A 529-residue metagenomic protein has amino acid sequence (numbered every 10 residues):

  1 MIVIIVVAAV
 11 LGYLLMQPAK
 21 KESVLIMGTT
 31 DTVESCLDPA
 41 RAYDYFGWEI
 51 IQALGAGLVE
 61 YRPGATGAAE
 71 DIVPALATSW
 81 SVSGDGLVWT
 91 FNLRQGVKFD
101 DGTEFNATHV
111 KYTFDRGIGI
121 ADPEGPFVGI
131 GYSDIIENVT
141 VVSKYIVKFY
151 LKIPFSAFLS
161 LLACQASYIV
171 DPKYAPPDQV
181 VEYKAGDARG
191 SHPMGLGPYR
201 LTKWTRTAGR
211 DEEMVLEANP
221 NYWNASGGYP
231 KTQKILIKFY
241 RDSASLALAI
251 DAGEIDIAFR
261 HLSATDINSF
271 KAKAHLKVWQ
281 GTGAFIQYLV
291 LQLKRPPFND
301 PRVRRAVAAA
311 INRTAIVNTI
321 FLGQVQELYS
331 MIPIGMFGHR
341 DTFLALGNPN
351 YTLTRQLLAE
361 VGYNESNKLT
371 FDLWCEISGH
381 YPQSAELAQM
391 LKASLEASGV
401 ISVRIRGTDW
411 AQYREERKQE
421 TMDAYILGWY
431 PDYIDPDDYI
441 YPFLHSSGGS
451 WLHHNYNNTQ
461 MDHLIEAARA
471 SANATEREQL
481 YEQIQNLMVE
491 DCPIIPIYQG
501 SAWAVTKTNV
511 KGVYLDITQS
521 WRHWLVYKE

Functional and structural regions predicted by a protein language model:
M27, A208-E212, A359-D432, H453 (+1 more regions): Ligand/substrate-recognition segments at binding pockets and active sites
G28-G84, D115, M194-L196: N-terminal lobe/hinge region of extracytoplasmic solute-binding protein
E49, A218, Q287, A310-D341 (+2 more regions): Detector for C-terminal structural segments
R62-G67, A163-G227, K234, A244 (+2 more regions): Gly/Pro-rich hinge or "lid" segments in bacterial periplasmic/extracellular proteins
T78-E124, V142, K148, A249 (+1 more regions): Aromatic- and charge-enriched surface segment that lines or borders ligand/interaction sites
V128-D178, R200: Surface-exposed binding/hinge segments that line and control ligand-binding clefts or catalytic entry sites
D187, N221-N268: Ligand-site clamp/hinge motif
Y199, Q326-V361, S378-E386: Structural transition elements
